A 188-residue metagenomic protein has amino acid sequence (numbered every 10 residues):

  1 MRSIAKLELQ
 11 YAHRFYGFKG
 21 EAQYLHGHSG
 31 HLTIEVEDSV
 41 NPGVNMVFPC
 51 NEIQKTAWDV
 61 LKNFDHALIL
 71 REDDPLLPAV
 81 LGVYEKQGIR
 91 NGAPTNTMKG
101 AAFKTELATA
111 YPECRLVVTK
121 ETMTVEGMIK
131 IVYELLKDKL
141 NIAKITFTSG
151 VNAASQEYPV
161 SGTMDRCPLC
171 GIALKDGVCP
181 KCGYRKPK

Functional and structural regions predicted by a protein language model:
M1-M164: Charge-rich, low-complexity N-terminal segments
R166, V178: The −1 position to Zn-ligating cysteines in a subset of zinc-ribbon hairpins
C170, K188: Extracellular adhesion/carbohydrate-binding repeat motifs centered on closely spaced tryptophans
G171, G183: Cys/His-coordinated zinc-binding microdomains
L174, K186: Cys/His-rich microdomains that often coordinate metals
